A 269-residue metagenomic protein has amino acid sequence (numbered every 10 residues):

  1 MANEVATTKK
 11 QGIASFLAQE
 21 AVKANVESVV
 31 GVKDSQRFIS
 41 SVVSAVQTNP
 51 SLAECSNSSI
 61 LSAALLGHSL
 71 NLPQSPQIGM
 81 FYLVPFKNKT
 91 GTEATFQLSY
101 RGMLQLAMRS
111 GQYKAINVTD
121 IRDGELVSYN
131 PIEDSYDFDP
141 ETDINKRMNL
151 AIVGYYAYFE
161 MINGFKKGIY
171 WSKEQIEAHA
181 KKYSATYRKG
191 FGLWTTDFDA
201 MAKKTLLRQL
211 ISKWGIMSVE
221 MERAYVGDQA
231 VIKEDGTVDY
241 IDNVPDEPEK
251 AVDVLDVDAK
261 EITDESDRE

Functional and structural regions predicted by a protein language model:
M1-A24, M221-E269: Glycine- and charge-rich intrinsically disordered segments
T7-T8, A14-M217: Binding-interface segments
